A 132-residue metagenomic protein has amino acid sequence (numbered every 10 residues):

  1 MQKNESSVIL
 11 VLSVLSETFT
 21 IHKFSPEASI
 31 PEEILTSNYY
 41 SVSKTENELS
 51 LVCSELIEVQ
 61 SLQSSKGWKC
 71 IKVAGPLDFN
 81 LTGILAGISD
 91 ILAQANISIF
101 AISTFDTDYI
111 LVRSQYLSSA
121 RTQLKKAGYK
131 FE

Functional and structural regions predicted by a protein language model:
M1-A95, S119-E132: Regulatory modules associated with amino-acid/nitrogen control
E48-C53, T107-R113: A generic structural motif
A95-I110, Y116: A cross-kingdom feature marking solvent-exposed beta-strand/loop segments within repeated, beta-rich binding/scaffold
